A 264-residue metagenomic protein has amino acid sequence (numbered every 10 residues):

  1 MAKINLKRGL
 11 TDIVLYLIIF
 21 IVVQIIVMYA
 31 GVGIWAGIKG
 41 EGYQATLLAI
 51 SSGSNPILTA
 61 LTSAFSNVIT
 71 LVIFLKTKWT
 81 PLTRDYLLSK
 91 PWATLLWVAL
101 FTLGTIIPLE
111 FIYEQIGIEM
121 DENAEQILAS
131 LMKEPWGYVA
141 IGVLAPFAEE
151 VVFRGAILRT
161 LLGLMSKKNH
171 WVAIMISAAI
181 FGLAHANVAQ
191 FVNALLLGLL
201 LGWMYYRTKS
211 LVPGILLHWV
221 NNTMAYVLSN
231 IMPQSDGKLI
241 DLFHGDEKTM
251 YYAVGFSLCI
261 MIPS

Functional and structural regions predicted by a protein language model:
L10-I18, A60, L95-L100, P135 (+5 more regions): Hydrophobic alpha-helical transmembrane segments
I18-K76, W97, A253-G255: Alpha-helical transmembrane segments in multi-pass membrane proteins
I19, L61, L144, I176-I180 (+3 more regions): Hydrophobic residues within alpha-helical transmembrane segments of multi-pass solute transporters/permease subunits
A36-G37, Q44-G53, W79-A148, A156-G163 (+1 more regions): Juxtamembrane helix-loop-helix connectors linking adjacent transmembrane helices in multi-pass membrane enzymes
I50, W219-S264: C-terminal membrane module of polytopic membrane proteins
V72-L82, M204-T208, I262-S264: Structural signal for the C-terminal ends of transmembrane alpha-helices and the immediately following loop
A148-I176, W203-S210: Membrane-interface helix/loop boundary segments of multi-pass membrane proteins
L183-A189: Membrane-interface helix caps and helix-loop-helix hairpins in membrane proteins
